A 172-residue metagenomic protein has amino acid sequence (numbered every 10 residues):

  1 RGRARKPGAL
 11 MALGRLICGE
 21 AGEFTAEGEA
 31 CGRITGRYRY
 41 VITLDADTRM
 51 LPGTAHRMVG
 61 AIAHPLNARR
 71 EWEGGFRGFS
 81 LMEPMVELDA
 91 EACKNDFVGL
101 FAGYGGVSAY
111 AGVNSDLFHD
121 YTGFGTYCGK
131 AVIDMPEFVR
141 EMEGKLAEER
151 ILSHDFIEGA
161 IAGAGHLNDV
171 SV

Functional and structural regions predicted by a protein language model:
R1-V172: Internal catalytic domains of large membrane-associated glycosyltransferases
